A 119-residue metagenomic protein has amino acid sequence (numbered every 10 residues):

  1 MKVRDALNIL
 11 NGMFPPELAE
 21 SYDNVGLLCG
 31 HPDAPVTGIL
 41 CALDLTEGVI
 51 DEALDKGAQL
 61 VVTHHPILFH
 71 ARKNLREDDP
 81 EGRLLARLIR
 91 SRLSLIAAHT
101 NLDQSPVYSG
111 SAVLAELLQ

Functional and structural regions predicted by a protein language model:
M1-Q119: Hydrophobic structural segments
